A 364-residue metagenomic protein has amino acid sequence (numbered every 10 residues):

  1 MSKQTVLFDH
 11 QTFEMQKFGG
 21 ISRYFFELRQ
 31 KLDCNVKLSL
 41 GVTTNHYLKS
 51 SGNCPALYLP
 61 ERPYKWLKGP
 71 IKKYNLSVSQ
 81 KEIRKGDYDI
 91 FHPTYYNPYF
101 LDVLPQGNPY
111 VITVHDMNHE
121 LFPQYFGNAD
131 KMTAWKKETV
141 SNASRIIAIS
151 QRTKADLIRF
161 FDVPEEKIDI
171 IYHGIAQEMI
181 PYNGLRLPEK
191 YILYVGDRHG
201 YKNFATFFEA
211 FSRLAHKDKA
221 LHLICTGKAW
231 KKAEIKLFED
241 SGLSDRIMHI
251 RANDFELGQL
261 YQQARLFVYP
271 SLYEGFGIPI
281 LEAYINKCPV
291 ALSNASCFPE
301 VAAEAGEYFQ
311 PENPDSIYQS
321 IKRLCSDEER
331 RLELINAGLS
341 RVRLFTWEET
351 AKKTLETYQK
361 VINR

Functional and structural regions predicted by a protein language model:
M1-R364: Carbohydrate transferase catalytic cores enriched for Leloir-type hexosyltransferases
